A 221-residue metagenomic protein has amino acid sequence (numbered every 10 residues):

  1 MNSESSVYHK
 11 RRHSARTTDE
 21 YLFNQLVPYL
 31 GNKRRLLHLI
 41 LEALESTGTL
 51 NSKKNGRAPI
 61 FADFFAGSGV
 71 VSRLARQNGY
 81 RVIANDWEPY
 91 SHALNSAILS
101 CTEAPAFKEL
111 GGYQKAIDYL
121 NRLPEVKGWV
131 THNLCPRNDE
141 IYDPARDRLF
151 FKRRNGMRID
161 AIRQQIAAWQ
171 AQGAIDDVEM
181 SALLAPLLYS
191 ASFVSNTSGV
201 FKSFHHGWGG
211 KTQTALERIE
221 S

Functional and structural regions predicted by a protein language model:
M1-F64, V70-N78, H92-L94, C101 (+1 more regions): S-adenosyl-L-methionine
K10-R11, F65, A215-E220: Short amphipathic alpha-helical surface micro-motifs
K33, L37, S68, G156-I159 (+1 more regions): Short alpha-helical patches at coil-to-helix transitions and adjacent helical residues in well-structured domains
Q77, R81-S221: Class I S-adenosyl-L-methionine-dependent methyltransferase module
